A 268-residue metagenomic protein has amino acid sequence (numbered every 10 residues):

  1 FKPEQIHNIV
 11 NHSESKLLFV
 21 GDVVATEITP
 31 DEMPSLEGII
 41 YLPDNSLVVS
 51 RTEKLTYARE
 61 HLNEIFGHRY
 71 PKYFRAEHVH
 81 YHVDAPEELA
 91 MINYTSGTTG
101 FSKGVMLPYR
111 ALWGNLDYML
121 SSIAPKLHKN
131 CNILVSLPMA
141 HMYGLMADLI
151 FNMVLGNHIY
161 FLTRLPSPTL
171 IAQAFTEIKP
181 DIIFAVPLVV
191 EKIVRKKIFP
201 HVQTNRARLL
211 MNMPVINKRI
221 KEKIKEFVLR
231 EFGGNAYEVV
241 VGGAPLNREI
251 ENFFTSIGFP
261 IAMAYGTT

Functional and structural regions predicted by a protein language model:
F1-I6, A25, L165-L170, L246 (+1 more regions): Short acidic loop-to-helix transition motifs that present clustered carboxylates
F1-I65: Structural core segment of the AMP-binding/adenylate-forming
L18, L89, T95-T98, I133 (+3 more regions): Conserved S/T- and glycine-rich ATP-binding loop of Class I adenylate-forming
M33-I39, N157, G234-Y237, F259: A short helix->loop->beta-strand "cap" motif at the edges of active sites that frequently abuts
R59-Y94, F101, K126-N132: Conserved pre-ATP/AMP-binding loop-to-beta segment of ANL
G67-V83, M213-E251: Alpha-helix-centered segments that form part of catalytic cores
W113-N132, A140-E226, S256, P260: Conserved AMP-binding/adenylation subdomain of ANL enzymes
L188, G242-I250, A262-T268: Conserved A3 ("GATE") glycine/threonine-rich loop of ANL adenylate-forming enzymes
